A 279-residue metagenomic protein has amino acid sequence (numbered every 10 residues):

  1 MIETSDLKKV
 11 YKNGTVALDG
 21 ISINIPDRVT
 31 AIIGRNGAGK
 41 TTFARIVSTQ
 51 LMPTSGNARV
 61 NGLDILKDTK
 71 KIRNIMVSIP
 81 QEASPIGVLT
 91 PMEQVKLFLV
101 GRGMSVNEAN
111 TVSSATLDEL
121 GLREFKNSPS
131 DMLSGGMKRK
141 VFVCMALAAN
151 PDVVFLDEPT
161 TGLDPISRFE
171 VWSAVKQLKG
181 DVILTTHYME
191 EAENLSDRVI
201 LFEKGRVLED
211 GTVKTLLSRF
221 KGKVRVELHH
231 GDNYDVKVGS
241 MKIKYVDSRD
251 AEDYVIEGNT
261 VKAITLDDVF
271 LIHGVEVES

Functional and structural regions predicted by a protein language model:
I2, A17-L18, R73: Conserved structural motif at the start of ABC-family nucleotide-binding domains
G56-K67, K71-I72: Conserved ABC transporter NBD signature motif
V88, P129-G136: Conserved ABC ATPase signature
K96, V100, N107-F125: Conserved ABC ATPase "signature" region
V154-E158: Catalytic Walker B motif of ABC-type/P-loop ATPase nucleotide-binding domains
E170-D247: ABC transporter nucleotide-binding domain
S240-S279: C-terminal coupling/interaction segments
